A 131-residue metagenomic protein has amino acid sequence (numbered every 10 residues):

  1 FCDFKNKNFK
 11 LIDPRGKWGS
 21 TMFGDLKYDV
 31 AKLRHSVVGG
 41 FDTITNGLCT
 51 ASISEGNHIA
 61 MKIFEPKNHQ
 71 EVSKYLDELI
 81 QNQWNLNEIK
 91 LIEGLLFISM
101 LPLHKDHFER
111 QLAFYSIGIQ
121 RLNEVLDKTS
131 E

Functional and structural regions predicted by a protein language model:
F1-L11: Conserved protein kinase catalytic/activation segment
N6-K7, W84-E131: Regulatory N- and C-terminal appendages and interdomain linkers associated with kinase/kinase-like NTP transferase
N8-F9, R15-L76, G94-E109: Active-site activation/catalytic loop segments of kinase-like enzymes and analogous catalytic loops in related
D13-P14, Q81: General secondary-structure edge motif
K74-N85: A structural motif corresponding to the C-terminal end of an alpha-helix and its immediate exit/capping segment
